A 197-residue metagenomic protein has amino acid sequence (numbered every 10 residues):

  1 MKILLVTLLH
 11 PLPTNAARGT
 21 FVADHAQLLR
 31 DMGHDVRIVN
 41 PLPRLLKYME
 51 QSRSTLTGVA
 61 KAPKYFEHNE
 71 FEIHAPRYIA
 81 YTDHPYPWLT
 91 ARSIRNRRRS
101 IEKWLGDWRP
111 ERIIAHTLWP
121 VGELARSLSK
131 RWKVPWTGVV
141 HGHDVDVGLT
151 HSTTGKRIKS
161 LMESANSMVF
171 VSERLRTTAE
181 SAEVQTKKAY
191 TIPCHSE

Functional and structural regions predicted by a protein language model:
M1-K61, E67, E163, S167: N-terminal subdomain of nucleotide-sugar transferases
P11-P13, V134-H151, S164-S167: A short, histidine- and acid-enriched strand-loop-helix "catalytic/donor-clamping" loop that lines the nucleotide-sugar
H34, L149-S152, E180, H195-E197: Acidic anion/phosphate-binding donor-loop and adjacent secondary structure in glycosyltransferase catalytic cores
I38-W108: A conserved catalytic-core segment of Leloir-type glycosyltransferases
L42, R174, H195: Carbohydrate-associated surface elements
P87-R98, P110-W132: An aromatic- and histidine-rich active-site surface loop
A115, F170-V171: Short beta-strand scaffold positions
P120-V121, R174-R176: Alpha-helix capping/helix-boundary segments
